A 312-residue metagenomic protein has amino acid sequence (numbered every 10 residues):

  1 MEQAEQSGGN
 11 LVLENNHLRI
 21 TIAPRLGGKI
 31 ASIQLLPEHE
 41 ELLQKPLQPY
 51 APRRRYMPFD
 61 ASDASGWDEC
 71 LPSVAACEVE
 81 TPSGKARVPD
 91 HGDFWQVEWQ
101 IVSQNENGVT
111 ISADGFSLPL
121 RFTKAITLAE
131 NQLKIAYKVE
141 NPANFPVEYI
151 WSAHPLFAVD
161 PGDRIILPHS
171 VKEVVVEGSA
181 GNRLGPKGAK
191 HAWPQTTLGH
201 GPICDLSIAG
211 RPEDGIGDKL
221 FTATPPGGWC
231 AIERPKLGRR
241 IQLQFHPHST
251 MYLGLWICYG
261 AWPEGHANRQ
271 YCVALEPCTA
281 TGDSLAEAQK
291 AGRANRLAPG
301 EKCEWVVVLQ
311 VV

Functional and structural regions predicted by a protein language model:
M1-K134, P142-E148, P155-V312: Surface-exposed acidic/polar loop and edge beta-strand patches at domain peripheries
